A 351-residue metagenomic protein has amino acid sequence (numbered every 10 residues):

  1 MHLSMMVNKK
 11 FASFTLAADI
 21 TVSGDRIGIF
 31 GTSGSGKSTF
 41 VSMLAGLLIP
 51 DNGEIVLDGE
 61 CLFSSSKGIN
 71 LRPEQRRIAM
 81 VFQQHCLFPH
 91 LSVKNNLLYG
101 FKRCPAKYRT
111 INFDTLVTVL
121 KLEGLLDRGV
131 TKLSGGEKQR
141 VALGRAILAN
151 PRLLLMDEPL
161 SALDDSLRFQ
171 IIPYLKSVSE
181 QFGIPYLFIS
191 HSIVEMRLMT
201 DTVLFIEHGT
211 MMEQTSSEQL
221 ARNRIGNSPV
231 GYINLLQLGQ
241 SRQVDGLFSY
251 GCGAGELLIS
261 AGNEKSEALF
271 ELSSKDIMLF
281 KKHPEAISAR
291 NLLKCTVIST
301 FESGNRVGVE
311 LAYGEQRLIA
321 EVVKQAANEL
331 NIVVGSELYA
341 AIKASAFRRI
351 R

Functional and structural regions predicted by a protein language model:
E60-S65, Y108-L125, K176-S177: Conserved ABC ATPase "signature" region
L62-A79, R103: ABC ATPase NBD coupling module
G129-L133, E137: Conserved ABC ATPase signature
L148-R152: A short, proline-enriched helix->beta-strand linker immediately N-terminal to the Walker B motif in ABC-type P-loop
L154-E158: Catalytic Walker B motif of ABC-type/P-loop ATPase nucleotide-binding domains
E180, I189-A254: Internal alpha/beta loop-helix hairpins
A254-F301, K324-R351: Glycine/charge-rich catalytic "coupling/switch" loops of P-loop NTPases
